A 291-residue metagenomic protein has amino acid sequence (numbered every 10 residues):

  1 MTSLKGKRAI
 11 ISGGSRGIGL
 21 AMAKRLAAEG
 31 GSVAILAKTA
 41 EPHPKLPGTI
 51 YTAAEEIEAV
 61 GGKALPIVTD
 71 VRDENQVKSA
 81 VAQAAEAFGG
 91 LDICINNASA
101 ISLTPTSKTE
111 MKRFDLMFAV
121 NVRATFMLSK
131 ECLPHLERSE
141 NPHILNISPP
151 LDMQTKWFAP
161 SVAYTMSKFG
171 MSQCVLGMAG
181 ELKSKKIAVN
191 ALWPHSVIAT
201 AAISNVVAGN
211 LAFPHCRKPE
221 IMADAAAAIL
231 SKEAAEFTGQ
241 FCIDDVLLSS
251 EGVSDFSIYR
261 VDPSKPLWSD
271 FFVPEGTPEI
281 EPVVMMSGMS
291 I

Functional and structural regions predicted by a protein language model:
T2-F88, I101-S102, K112, Y259-R260 (+1 more regions): Short-chain dehydrogenase/reductase
K7, G62-K63, G89-L91, L136-P150 (+2 more regions): Active-site loop of short-chain dehydrogenase/reductase
L26, G90-D92, S172-V175, L182-P194 (+1 more regions): Conserved Rossmann-fold SDR core element
P105-T106, E110-D115: Substrate-binding pocket helix/loop in short-chain dehydrogenase/reductase
S129-K130, L176: A short, exposed helix-loop element centered on a Lys and neighboring polar residues
E137-S184, H195-I198: Catalytic loop of short-chain dehydrogenase/reductase
A191-L192, G209-I291: C-terminal helical subdomain
